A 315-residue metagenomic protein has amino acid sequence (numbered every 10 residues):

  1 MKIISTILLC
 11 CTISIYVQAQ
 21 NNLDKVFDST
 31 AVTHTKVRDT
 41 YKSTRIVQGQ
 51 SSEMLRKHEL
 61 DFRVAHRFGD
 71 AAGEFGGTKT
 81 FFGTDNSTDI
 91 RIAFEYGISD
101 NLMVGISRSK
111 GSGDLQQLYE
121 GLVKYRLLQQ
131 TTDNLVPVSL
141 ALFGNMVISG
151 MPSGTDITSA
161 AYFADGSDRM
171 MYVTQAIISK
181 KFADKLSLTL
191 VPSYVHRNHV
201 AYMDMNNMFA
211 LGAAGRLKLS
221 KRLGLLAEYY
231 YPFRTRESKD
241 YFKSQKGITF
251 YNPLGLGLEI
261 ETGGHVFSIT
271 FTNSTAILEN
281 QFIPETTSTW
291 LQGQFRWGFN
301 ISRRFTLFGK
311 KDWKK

Functional and structural regions predicted by a protein language model:
M1-L23: Bacterial Sec-dependent N-terminal signal peptides
Y16, L190-R236: A mid-sequence, solvent-exposed acidic-amphipathic segment
Q20-P152, I157-F163, M170-T174, S179-L190 (+4 more regions): Transmembrane beta-barrel domains of Gram-negative outer membranes and organellar outer membranes
